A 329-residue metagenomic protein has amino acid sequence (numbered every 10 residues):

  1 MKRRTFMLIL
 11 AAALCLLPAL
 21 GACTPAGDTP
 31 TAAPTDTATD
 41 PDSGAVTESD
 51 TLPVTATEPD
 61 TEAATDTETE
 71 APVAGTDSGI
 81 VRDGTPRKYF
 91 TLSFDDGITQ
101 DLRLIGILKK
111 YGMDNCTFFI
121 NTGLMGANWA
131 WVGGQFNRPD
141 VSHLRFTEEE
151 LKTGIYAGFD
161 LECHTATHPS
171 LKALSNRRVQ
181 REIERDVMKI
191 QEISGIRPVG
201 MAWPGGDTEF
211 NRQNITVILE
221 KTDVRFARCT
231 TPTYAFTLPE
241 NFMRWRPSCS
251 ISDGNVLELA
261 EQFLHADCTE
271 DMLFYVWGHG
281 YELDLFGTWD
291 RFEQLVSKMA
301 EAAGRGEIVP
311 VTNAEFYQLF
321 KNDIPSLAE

Functional and structural regions predicted by a protein language model:
M1-I9: Bacterial N-terminal signal peptides that target proteins for export
A19-A22: C-terminal motif of bacterial Sec signal peptides marking the signal peptidase cleavage site
G27-G79, D83: N-terminal, intrinsically disordered, polar/charged segments of Gram-positive cell-envelope systems that serve as
A74-D160, P169-S170, E182-T208, H265 (+4 more regions): Active-site beta->alpha N-cap acidic-glycine motif
Q100-R103, H168-F263, G287-R291: Catalytic domains of cell-wall/extracellular-matrix polysaccharide-remodeling enzymes, centered on de-N-acetylation
I120, C163, R228-C229: Hydrophobic residues in well-ordered beta-strands that form the structural core
H164, H168, H279: Histidine-centered divalent metal-coordination motifs
A173, S248-A314: Catalytic grooves of carbohydrate-active enzymes
